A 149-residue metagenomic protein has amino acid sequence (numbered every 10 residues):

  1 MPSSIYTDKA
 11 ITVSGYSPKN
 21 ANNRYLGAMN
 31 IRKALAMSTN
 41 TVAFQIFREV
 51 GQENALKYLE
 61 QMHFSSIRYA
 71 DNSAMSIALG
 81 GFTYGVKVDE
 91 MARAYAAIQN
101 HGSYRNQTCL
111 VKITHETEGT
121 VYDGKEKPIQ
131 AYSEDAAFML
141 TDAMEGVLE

Functional and structural regions predicted by a protein language model:
M1, Y84-E149: A penicillin-recognizing enzyme superfamily signal
M1-A28, R105-G119: Short, glycine/proline-biased beta-turn/loop segments that scaffold the active-site neighborhood
Y6-I11, N20-S66, D71-N100, E145-G146: Active-site-adjacent helix/loop patches that line small-molecule binding or acyl-intermediate pockets
